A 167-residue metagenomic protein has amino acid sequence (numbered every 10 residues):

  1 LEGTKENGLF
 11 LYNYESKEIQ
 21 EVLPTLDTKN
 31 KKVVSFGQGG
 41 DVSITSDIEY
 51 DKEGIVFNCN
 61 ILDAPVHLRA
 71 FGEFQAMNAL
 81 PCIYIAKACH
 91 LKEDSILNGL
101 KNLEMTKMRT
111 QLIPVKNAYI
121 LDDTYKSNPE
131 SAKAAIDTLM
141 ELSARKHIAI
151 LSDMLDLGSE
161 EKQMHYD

Functional and structural regions predicted by a protein language model:
L1-T25, D156, E160: Flexible active-site lid/hinge loop adjacent to a nucleotide/diphosphate and Mg2+-phosphate binding pocket
G3, K17-P65, T106-K107: Extended acidic/charged loop-beta regions that coordinate divalent cations and stabilize anionic phosphate/carboxylate
G8, G37, D51-G54, G72 (+2 more regions): Glycine-centered flexibility motif
G8, K31, R145-K146: Short coil/turn segments at beta-strand junctions that form active-site/ligand-binding loops
Y12, S35, A149-L151: Structural beta-sheet core signal
L62-D167: Nucleotide phosphate-binding/pyrophosphate-handling subdomain across enzymes that bind or process nucleotide phosphates
